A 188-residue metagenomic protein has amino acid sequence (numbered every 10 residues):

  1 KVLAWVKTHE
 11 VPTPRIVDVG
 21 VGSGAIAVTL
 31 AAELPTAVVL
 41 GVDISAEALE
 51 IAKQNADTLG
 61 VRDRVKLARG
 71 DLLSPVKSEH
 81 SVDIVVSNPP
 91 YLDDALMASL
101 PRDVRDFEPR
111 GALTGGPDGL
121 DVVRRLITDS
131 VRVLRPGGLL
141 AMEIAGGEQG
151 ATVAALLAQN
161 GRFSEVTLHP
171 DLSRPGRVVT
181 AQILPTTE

Functional and structural regions predicted by a protein language model:
K1-S99, G147: Conserved SAM/SAH cofactor-binding pocket of Class I
L30, V104, L126-S130: Class I S-adenosylmethionine-dependent transferase superfamily signal
N88, F107, E143: Alpha/beta-hydrolase-fold catalytic nucleophile elbow
Y91-V122: Mobile active-site "lid"/loop adjacent to the S-adenosyl-L-methionine
P117-I183: Conserved Class I SAM-dependent methyltransferase catalytic core
L184-E188: Flexible, glycine-/basic-rich loop-and-beta segments that form/coincide with the SAM-dependent methyltransferase
